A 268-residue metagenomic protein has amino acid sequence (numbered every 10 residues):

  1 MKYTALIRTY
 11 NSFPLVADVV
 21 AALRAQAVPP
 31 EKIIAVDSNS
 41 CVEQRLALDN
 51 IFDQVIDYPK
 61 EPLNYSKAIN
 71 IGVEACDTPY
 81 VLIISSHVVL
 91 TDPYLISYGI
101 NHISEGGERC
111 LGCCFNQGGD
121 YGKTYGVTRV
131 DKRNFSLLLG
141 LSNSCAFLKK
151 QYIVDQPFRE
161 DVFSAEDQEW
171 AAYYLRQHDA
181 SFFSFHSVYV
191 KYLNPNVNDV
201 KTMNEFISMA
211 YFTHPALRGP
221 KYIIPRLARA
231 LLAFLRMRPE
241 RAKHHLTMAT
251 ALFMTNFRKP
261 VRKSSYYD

Functional and structural regions predicted by a protein language model:
A21-P30: Short, acidic, metal-binding catalytic loop of nucleotide-sugar glycosyltransferases
D37-R45, V89: A conserved acidic beta->alpha catalytic loop
P59-C76: Glycine-rich, basic loop-to-helix element that forms the pyrophosphate-binding segment of sugar-nucleotide handling
V81: Short aromatic/hydrophobic "clamp" motif used to bind/position activated sugar donors
V89-Y125: Conserved donor NDP-sugar-binding/catalytic core segment of glycosyltransferases
V130-L148: A recurrent flexible, glycine/aromatic-enriched loop bordering the glycosyltransferase active site that acts as
S164-W170: Acidic donor-binding loop at a coil-to-helix junction in glycosyltransferase catalytic cores that engages
D199-D268: Non-catalytic, C-terminal membrane-associated alpha-helical segments of glycosyltransferases
